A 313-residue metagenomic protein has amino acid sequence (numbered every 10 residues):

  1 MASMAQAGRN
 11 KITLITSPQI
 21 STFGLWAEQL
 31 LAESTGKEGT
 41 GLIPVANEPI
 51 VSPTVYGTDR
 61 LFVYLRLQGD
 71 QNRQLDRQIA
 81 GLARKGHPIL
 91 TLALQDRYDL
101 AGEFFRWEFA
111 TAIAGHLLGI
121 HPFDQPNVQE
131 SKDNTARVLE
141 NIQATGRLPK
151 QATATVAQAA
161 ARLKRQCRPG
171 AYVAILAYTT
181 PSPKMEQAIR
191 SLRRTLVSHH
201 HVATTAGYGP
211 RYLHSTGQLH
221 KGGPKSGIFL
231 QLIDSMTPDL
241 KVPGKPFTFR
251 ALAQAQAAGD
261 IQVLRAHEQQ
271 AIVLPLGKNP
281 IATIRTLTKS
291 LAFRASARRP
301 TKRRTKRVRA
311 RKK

Functional and structural regions predicted by a protein language model:
M1-R298: A SIS-like phosphosugar-recognition module
S296-K313: Arg/Lys-rich, intrinsically disordered low-complexity tails that mediate electrostatic binding and condensation
